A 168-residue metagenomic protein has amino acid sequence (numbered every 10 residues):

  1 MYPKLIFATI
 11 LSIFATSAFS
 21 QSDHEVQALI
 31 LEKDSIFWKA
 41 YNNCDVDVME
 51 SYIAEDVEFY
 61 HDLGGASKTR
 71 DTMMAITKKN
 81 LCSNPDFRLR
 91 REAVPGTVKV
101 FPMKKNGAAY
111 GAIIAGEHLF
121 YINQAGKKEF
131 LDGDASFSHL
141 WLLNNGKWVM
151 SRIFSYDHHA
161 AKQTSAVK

Functional and structural regions predicted by a protein language model:
Y2, S17-E55, A166-K168: Short, low-complexity N-terminal intrinsically disordered segments enriched in polar/charged residues
K4-F14: Sec-dependent N-terminal signal peptides
A28-L29, V46-E117, L131-D132: A solvent-exposed, acidic/Ser-Thr-rich amphipathic alpha-helical stretch
I53, H118-F120, F154-D157: Short beta-strand segments enriched in hydrophobic/aromatic residues within well-folded beta-rich domains
Y60, Y121-A125, H159-K162: Sequence/structural signature of outer-membrane beta-barrel proteins
L63-G64, K162-A166: Short aromatic-enriched loop/helix-cap "lid" or pocket-rim segments at secondary-structure transitions that line
A112, A125-G126, S136: Extended, well-structured beta-strand/loop surface patches that form recognition or cofactor-anchoring regions within
D132-A161: Short beta-strand edge/turn micro-motifs at domain boundaries
